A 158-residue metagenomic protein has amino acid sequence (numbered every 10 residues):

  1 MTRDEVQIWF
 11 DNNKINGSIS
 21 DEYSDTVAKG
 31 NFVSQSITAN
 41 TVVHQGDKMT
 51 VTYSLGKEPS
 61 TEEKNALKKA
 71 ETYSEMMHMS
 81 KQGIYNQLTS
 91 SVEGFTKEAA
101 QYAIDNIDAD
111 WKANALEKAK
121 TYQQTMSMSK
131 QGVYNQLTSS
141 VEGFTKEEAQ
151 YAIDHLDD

Functional and structural regions predicted by a protein language model:
M1-E75, Q82-N86, S90-G94, Q101-K118 (+3 more regions): Ligand-recognition elements built from short beta-strands and adjacent flexible loops
S74-K81, Q123-K130: Extracellular glycan-recognition/adhesion modules and their associated mucin-like linkers
